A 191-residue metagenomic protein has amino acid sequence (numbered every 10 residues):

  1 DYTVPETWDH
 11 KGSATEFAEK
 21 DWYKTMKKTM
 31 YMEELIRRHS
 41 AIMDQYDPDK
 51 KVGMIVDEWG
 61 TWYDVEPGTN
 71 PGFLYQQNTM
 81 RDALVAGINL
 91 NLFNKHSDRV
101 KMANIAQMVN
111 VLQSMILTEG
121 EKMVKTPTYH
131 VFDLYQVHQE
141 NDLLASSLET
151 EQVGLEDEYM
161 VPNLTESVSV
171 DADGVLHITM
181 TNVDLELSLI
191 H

Functional and structural regions predicted by a protein language model:
D1-M30, D57-T61: Aromatic- and acid-rich polysaccharide-binding/catalytic face of secreted or lumenal carbohydrate-active enzymes
K24-I36, R81-D82: Phosphate/oxyanion-binding active-site loops and adjacent basic polyanion-contact surfaces
H39: Active-site-proximal structural segments of metal-dependent nucleotidyl cyclase/transferase enzymes
V52-L164: Aromatic/acidic polysaccharide-binding cleft in carbohydrate-active enzymes
S167-V170: Short amphipathic beta-strand and strand-loop transition segments with alternating hydrophobic
G174-N182: Short, well-ordered beta-strand segments enriched in hydrophobic/aromatic residues
D184-E186: Short, acidic/polar linear motifs in exposed loop/turn regions
H191: Conserved small/polar residues in nucleotide/adenosyl-binding loops
